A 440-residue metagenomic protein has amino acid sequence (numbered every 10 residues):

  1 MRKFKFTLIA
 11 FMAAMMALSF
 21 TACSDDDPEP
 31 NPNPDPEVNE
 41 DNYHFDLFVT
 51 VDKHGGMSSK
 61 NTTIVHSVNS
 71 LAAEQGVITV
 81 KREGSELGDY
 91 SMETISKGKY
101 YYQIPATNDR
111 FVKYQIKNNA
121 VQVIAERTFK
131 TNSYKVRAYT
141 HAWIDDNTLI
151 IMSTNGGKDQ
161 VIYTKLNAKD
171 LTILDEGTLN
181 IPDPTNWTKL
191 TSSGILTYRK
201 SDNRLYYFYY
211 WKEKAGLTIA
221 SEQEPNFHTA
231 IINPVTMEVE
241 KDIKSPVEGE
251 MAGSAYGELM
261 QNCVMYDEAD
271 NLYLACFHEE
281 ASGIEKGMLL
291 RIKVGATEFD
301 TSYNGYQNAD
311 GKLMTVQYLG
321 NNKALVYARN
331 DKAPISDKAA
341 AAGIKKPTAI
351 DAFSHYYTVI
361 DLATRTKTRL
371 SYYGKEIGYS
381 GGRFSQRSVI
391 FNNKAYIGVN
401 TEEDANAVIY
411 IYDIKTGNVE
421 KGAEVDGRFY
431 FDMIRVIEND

Functional and structural regions predicted by a protein language model:
M1-A10, A14-L47: Bacterial Sec-dependent N-terminal signal peptides
G55-K60, A106-D109, N155-Q160, G216-P225 (+3 more regions): Short, solvent-exposed loop/turn segments at conserved positions within beta-propeller repeat blades
K60-D170: Post-signal peptide N-terminal segment of secreted/secretory-pathway proteins
T63-N69, V161-L171, A220-E238, E285-T297 (+2 more regions): Beta-propeller blade signature
A73-G84, Q122-N132, T172-N186, V239-E248 (+3 more regions): Beta-propeller fold detector
S85-K97, T131-A142, T185-T197, M251-C263 (+3 more regions): Repeated scaffold domains used in trafficking and secretory/extracellular systems, primarily beta-propellers
K189-L190, L196-A341: Acidic, serine/threonine- and glycine-rich low-complexity intrinsically disordered segments that serve as flexible
A296-A405: Intrinsically disordered, low-complexity segments enriched in Gly and acidic/Ser/Thr residues that form flexible
